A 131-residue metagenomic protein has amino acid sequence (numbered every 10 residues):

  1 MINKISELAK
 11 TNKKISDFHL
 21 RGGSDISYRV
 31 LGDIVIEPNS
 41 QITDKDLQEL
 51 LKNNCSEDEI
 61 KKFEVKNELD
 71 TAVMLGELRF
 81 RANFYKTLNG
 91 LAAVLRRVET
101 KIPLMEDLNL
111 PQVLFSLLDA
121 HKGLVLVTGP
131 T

Functional and structural regions predicted by a protein language model:
M1-P130: N-terminal "pre-motor" subdomain/linker immediately upstream of P-loop NTPase catalytic cores
